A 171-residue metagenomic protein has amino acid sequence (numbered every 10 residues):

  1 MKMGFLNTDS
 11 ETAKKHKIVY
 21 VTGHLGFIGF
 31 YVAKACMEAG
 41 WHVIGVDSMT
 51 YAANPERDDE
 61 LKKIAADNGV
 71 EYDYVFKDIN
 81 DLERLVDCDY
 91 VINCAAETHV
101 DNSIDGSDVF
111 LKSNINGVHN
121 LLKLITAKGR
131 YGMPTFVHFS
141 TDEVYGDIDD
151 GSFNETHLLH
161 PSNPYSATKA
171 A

Functional and structural regions predicted by a protein language model:
M1-A171: N-terminal Rossmann-like NAD(P)+-binding domain of SDR-like oxidoreductases, especially those catalyzing
